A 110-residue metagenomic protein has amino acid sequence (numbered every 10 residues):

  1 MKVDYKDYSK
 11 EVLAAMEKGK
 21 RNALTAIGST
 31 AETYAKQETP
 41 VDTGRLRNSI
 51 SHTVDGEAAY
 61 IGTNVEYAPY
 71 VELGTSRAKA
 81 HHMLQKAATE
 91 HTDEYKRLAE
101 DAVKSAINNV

Functional and structural regions predicted by a protein language model:
M1-V110: Short, Lys/Arg-rich flexible segments
